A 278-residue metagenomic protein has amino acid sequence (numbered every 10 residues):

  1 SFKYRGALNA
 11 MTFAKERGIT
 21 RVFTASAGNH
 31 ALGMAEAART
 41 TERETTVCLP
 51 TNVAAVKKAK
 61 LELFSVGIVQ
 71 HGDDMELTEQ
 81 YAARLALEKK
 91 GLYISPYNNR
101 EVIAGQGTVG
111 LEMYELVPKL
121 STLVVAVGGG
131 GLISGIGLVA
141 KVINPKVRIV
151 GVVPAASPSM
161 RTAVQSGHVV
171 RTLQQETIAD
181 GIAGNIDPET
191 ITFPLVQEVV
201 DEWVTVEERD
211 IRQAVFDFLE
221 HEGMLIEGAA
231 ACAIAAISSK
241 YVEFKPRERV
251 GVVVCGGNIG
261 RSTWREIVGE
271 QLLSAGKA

Functional and structural regions predicted by a protein language model:
S1-A278: PLP-dependent amino-acid enzyme catalytic core
